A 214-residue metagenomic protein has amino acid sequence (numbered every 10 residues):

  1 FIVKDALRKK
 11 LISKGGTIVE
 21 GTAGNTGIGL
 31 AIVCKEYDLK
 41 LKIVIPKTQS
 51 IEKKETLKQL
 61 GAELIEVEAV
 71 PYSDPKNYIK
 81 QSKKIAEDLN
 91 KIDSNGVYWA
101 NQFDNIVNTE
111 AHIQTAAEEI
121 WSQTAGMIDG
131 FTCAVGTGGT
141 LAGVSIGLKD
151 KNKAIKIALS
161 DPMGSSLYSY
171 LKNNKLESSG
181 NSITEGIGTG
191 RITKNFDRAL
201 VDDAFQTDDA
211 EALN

Functional and structural regions predicted by a protein language model:
F1-N214: PLP-dependent amino-acid enzyme catalytic core
